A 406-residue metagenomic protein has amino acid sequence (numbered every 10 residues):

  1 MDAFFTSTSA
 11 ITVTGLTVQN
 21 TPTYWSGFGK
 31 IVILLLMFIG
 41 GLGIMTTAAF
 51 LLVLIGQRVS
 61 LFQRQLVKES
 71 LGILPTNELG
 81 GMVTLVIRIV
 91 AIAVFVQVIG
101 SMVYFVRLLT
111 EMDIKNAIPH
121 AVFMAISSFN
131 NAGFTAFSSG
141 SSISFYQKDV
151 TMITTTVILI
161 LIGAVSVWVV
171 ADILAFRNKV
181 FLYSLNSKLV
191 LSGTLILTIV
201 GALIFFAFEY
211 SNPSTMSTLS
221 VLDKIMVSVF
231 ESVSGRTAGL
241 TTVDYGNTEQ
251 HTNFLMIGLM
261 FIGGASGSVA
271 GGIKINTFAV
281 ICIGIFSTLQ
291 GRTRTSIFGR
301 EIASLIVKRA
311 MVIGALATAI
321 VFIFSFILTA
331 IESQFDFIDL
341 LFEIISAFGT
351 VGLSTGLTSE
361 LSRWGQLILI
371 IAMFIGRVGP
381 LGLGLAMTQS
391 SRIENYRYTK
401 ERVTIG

Functional and structural regions predicted by a protein language model:
M1-G406: Membrane-proximal intracellular helices of multi-pass ion channels
